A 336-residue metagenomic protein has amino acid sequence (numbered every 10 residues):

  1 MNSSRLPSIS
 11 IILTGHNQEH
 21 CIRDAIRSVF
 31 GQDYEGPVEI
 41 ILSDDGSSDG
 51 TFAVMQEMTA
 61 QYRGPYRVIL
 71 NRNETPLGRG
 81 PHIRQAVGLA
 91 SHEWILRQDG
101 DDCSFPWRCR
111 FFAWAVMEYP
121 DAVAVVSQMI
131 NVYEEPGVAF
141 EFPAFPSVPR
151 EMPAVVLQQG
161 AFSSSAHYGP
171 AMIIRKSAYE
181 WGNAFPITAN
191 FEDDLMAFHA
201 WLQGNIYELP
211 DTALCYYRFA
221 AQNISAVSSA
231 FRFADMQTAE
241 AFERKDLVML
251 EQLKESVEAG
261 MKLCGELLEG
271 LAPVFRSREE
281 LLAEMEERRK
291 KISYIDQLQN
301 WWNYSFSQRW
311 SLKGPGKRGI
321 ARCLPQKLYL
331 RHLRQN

Functional and structural regions predicted by a protein language model:
P7-S10, S28, E39, L195: Cell-envelope/extracellular polymer assembly enzymes that use nucleotide-activated donors
Q18-G31: Short, well-formed alpha-helical segments that are part of the catalytic scaffolds of diverse glycosyltransferases
R23, D49-M58, C103, W107: Acidic helix N-cap motif at the loop->helix transition within catalytic regions of sugar-transfer enzymes
D44-A53, T75, D99: A conserved acidic beta->alpha catalytic loop
N73-A90: Glycine-rich, basic loop-to-helix element that forms the pyrophosphate-binding segment of sugar-nucleotide handling
I95: Short aromatic/hydrophobic "clamp" motif used to bind/position activated sugar donors
W107-E141: Conserved donor NDP-sugar-binding/catalytic core segment of glycosyltransferases
R150-Q237: Conserved nucleotide-sugar donor-binding catalytic segment
